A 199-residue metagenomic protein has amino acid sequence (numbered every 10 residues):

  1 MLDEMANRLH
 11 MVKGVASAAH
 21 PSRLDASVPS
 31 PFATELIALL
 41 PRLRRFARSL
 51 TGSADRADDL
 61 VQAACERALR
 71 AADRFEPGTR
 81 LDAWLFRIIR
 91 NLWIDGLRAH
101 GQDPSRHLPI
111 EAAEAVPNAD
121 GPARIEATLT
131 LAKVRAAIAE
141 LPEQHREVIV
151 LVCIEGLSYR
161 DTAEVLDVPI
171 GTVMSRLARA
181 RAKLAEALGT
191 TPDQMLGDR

Functional and structural regions predicted by a protein language model:
M1-A38, L97, S105, E111-R124 (+3 more regions): Intrinsic, short, N-terminal disordered tails of RNA polymerase sigma-factor systems
L24-T34, R44-A63, A71-P77: Short, charged helix-capping/linker segments at alpha-helix termini
L39, R176-R179: Residues within the DNA-recognition helix of helix-turn-helix
D59-E66, T79-N91: Structural recognition of an alpha-helix C-terminal capping motif at a helix-to-coil junction
V61, L177, L184, L188: DNA major-groove recognition helix of helix-turn-helix
R74-E76, R87-L108, A127: Arg/Lys-rich amphipathic alpha helix in sigma70-family domain 2
V148-V152: A short pre-motif secondary-structure segment
